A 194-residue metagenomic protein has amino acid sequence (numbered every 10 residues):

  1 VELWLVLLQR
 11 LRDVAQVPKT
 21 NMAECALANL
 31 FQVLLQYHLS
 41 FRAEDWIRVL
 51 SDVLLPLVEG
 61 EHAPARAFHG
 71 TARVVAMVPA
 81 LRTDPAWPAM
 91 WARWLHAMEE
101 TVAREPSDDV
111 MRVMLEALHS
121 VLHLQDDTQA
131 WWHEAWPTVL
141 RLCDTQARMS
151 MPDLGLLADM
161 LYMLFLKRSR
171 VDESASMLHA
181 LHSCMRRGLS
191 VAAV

Functional and structural regions predicted by a protein language model:
E2-D13, N29-V33, R48-L57, G70 (+4 more regions): Alpha-helical solenoid scaffolds in eukaryotic proteins
E2-L3, L154-D159: Short, charged, low-hydrophobicity "junction" segments
R10-C25, Y37-E44, L55-R66, L81-A86 (+5 more regions): Short coil/turn segments at helix-helix junctions and helix-capping linkers within large alpha-helical proteins
A15, N29-Y37, A67-P79, M114-Q125 (+1 more regions): Hydrophobic residues within the alpha-helices of tandem HEAT/HEAT-like
N21, C25-N29, V33-L34, D45 (+6 more regions): Extended alpha-helical scaffold domains
A158-D172, M177, L181-M185, L189-V194: Long alpha-helical scaffold regions
